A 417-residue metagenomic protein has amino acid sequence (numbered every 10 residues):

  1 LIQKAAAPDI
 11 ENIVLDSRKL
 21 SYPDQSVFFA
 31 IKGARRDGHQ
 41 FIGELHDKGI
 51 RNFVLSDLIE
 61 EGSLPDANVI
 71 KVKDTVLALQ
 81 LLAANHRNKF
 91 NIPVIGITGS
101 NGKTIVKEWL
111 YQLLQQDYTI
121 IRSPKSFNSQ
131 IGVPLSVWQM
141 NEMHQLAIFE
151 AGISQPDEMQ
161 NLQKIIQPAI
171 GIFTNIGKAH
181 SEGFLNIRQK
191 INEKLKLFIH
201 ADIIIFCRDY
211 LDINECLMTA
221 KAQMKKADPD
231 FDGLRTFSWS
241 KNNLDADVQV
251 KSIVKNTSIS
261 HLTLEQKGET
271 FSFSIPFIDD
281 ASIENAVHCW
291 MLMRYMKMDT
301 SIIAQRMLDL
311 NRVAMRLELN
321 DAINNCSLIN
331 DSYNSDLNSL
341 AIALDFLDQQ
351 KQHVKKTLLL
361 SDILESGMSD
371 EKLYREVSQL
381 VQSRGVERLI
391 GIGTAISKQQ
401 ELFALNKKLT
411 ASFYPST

Functional and structural regions predicted by a protein language model:
L1-L81, Q350-K351, S366, Q379-L380 (+3 more regions): N-terminal leader/targeting and accessory segments in enzymes
K19-A30, I131, L135-A147, Q167-F173 (+1 more regions): Mobile, glycine- and charge-enriched loop segments and immediately flanking short secondary-structure elements within
S26, L45, L82, I97 (+12 more regions): Residue-level signal for inorganic ion chemistry
R35-F41, S181-R188, L340, G367-E371: Glycine/threonine-rich flexible loop motifs
I59-P65, I172-S327, H353-V354, Q379-Q382 (+2 more regions): Acidic, Mg2+-coordinating active-site environments of NTP-dependent enzymes
L77-R208, N214-F231, R294-M296: Phosphate-binding loop of NTP-binding sites
I329-K398: AMP-binding/adenylate-forming catalytic core of the ANL superfamily
